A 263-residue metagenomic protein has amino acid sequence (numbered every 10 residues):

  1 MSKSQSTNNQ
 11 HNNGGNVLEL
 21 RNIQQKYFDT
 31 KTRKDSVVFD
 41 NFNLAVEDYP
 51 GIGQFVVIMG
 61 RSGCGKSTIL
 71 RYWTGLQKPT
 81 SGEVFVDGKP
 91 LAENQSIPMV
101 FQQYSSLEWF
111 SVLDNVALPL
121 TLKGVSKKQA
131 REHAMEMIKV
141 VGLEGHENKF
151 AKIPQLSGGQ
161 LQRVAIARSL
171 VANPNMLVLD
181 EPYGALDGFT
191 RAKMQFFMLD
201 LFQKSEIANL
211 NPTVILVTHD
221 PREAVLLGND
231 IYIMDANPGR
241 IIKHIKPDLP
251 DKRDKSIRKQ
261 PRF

Functional and structural regions predicted by a protein language model:
T74: Helix-to-loop junction immediately C-terminal to a conserved catalytic motif
G82-E93, H133: Conserved ABC transporter NBD signature motif
L113-T121, R131, M135, K246: Short helical segment in ABC ATPase nucleotide-binding domains corresponding to the A-loop/adjacent helical element
K128-E147, F197-Q203: Conserved ABC ATPase "signature" region
K152-L156, Q160: Conserved ABC ATPase signature
I166: Hydrophobic anchor residue at the start of the ABC signature
N173: Conserved catalytic motifs of ABC-family nucleotide-binding domains
